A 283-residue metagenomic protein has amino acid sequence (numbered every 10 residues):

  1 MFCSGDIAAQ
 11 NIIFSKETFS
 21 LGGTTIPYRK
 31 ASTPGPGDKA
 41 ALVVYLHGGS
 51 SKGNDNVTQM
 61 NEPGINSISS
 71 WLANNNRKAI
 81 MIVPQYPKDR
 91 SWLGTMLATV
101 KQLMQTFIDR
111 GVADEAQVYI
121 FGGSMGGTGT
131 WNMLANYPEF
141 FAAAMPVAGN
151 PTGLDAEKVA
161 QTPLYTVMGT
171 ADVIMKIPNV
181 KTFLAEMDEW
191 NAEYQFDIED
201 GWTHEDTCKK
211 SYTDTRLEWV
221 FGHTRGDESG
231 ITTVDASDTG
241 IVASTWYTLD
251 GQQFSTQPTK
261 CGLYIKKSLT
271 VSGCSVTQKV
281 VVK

Functional and structural regions predicted by a protein language model:
D6-L42, A79, G123, T128 (+5 more regions): A domain-start/cap signature at the N-terminus of enzymes
P34-G37, D89-S124: Gly/Ser-rich "nucleophile elbow"/oxyanion-hole loop immediately N-terminal to the catalytic nucleophile in hydrolases
A40-L42, L46-K101: Active-site machinery of serine-nucleophile hydrolases
V44-L46, V147, E199: Alpha/beta-hydrolase
D109-R110, A116-A160: Primarily recognizes the serine-hydrolase "nucleophile elbow" in alpha/beta-hydrolase and SGNH/GDSL folds
P163-V167, V173-E228: C-terminal catalytic histidine-bearing segment of alpha/beta-hydrolase fold enzymes
G226-Q252: Residue-level detector of functionally pivotal "anchor" positions at catalytic/ligand-binding pockets or at interdomain
I265-K283: C-terminal tail/sorting-segment detector
